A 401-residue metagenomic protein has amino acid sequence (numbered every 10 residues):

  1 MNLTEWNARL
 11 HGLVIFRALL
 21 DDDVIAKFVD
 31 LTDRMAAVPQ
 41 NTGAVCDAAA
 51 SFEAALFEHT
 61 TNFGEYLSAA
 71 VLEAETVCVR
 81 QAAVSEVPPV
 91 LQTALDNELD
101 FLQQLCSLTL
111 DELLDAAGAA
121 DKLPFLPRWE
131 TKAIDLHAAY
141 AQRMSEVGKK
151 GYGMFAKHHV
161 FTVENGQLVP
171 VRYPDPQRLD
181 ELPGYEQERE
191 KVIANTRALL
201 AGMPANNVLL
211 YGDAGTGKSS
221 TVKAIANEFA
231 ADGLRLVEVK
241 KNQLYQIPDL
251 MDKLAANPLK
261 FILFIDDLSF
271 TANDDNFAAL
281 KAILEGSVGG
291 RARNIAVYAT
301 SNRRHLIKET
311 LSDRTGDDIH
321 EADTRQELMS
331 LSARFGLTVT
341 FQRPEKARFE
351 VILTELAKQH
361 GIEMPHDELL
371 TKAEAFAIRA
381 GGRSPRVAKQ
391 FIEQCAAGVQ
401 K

Functional and structural regions predicted by a protein language model:
M1-P183: AAA+ P-loop ATPase mechanoenzymes
P174-N207: Pre-Walker A (pre-P-loop) alpha-helix and adjacent loop at the N terminus of AAA/AAA+ ATPase modules, a conserved
R189-I193, A230-F261, A272-A278: Short glycine-rich substrate-engagement loop in P-loop NTPases that contacts/grips substrate
N207-V237, L250-A255: Walker A/P-loop
A256, T271-D317, D323: Conserved catalytic/switch belt of AAA+ P-loop NTPases
D266-L268: Walker B catalytic acidic pair
D317-M329, G336-E350: Conserved AAA+ ATPase "SRH/arginine-finger" region at the nucleotide-binding site
Q342-K401: C-terminal alpha-helical "lid" subdomain
